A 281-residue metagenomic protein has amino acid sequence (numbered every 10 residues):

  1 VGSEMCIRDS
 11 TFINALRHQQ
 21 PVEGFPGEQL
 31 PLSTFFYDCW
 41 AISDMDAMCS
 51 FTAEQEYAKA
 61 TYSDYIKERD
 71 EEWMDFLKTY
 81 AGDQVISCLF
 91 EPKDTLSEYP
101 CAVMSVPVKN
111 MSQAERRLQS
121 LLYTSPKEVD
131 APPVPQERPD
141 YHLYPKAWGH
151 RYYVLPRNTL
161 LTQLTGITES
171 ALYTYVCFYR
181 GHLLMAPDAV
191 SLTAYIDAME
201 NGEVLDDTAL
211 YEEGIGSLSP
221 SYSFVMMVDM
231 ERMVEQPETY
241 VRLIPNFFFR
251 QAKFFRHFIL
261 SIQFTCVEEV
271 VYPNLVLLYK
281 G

Functional and structural regions predicted by a protein language model:
S3-E4, R8-G281: Signature of soluble extracytoplasmic/periplasmic domains of secreted precursors and cell-surface proteins
